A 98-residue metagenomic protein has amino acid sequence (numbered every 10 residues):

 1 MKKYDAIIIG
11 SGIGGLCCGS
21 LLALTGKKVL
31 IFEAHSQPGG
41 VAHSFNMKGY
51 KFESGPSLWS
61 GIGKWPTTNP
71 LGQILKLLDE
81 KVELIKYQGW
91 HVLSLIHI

Functional and structural regions predicted by a protein language model:
K2-Y4: Core beta-strand elements of the Rossmann-like FAD/NAD(P) dinucleotide-binding domain in flavoenzyme oxidoreductases
A6-I31: N-terminal Rossmann-like FAD-binding beta1-loop-alpha1 element of flavoenzymes
I7, H35, G55: Anionic group-transfer/hydrolysis microenvironments
G12, C17, V41-A42, K51 (+1 more regions): Gly/Ser/Thr-rich beta-alpha loop segments that engage phosphate groups in nucleotides
L24-N46: Glycine-rich FAD pyrophosphate-binding loop
H43-M47, H91-S94: Short acidic-hydrophobic surface loop/beta-edge motif
F52-Q88: N-terminal FAD cofactor-binding segment of flavoenzymes
I96-I98: Conserved small/polar residues in nucleotide/adenosyl-binding loops
